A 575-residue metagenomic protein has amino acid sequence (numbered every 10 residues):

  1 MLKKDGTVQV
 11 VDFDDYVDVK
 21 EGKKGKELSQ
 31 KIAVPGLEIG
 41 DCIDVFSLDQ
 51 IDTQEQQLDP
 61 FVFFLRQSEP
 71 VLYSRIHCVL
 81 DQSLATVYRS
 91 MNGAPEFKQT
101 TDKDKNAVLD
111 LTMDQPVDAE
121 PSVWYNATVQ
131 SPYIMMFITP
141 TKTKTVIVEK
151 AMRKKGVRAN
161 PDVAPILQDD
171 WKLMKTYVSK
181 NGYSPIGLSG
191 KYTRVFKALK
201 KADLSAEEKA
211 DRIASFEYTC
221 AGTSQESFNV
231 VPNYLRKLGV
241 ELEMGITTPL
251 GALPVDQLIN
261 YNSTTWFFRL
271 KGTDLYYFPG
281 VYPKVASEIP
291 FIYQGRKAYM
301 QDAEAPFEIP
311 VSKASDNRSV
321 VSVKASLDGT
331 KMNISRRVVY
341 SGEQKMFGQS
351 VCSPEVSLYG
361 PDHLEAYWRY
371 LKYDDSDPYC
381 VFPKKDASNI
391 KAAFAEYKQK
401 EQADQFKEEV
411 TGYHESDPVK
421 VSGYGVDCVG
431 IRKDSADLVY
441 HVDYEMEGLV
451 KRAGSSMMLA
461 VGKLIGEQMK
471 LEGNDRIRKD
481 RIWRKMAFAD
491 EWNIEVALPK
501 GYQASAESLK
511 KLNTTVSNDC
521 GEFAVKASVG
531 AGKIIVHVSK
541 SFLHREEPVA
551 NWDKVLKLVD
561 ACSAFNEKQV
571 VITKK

Functional and structural regions predicted by a protein language model:
M1-F64, G93-M136, I390-S456: A surface-exposed beta-strand-loop module
G36-A94, G348-Y367, E408-K510, N518: Surface-exposed, acidic/Ser/Thr-rich flexible loop segments
L37, P70, I186-G190, D203-D211 (+7 more regions): Conserved structured core elements
D41-I43, I76, A210-T248, W266-F268 (+2 more regions): Cysteine-centered nucleophilic/redox motifs
I51-P60, R66-Q67, R75-Y218, D328-D386 (+2 more regions): Secretory-pathway-linked proteins and extracytosolic
K209, F228-E308: Hydrophobic/aromatic-rich core segments of domains that either
K271, L275-Y277, V281-V311, P378-V381 (+2 more regions): Catalytic cores of secreted or luminal carbohydrate-active enzymes
P306-K433: Long hydrophobic segments that form regular secondary structure
